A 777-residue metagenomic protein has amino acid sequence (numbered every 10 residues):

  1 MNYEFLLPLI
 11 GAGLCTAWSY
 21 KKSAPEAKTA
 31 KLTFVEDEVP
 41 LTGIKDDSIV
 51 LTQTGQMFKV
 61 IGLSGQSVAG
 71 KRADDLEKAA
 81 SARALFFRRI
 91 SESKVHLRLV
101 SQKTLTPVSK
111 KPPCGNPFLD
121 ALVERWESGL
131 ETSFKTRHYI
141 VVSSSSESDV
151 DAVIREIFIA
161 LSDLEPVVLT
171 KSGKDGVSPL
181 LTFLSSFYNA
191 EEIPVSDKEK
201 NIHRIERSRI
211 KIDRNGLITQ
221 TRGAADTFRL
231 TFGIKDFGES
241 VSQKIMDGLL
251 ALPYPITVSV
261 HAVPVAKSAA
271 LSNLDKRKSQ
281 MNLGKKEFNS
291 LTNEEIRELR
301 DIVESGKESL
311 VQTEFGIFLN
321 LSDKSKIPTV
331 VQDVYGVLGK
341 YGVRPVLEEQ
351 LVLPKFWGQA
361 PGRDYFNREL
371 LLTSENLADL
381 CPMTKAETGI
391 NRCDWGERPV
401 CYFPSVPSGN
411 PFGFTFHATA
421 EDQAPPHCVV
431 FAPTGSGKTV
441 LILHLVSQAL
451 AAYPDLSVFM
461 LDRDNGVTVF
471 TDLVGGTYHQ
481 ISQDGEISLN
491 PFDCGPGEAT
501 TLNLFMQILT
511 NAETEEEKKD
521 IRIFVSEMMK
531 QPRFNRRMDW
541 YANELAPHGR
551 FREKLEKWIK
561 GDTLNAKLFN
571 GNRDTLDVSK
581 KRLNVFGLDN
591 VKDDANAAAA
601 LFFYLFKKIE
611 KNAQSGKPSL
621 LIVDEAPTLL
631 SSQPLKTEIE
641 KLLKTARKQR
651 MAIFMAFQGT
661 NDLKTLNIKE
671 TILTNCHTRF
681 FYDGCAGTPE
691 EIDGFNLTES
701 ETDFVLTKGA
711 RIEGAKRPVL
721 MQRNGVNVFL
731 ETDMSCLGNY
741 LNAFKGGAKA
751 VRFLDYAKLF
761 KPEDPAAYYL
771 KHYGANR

Functional and structural regions predicted by a protein language model:
E4-T388: Extended, folded cores of ATP/NTP-driven motor/assembly subunits in large transport and secretion machines
M57, H138, S457, R582 (+1 more regions): The start of beta-strands in P-loop NTPase/AAA+ ATPase cores
R88, S162, G339, E397 (+3 more regions): Anion (oxyanion) recognition and catalysis
S109-K110, C114, R125-E156, D175 (+8 more regions): Helical/strand "switch-coupling" subdomains that flank nucleotide/phosphate-binding cores, especially in P-loop NTPases
R222, T415, E731-D733: Short linear motifs in exposed loops
C393-T415: N-terminal pre-Walker A segment at the start of P-loop NTPase domains
N410-Q448, A452-V467, T477-D484, D589-F704 (+1 more regions): Conserved P-loop NTPase motor cores
A499, E527-D589, N596-S615, T707-R777: Conserved P-loop NTPase motor module
